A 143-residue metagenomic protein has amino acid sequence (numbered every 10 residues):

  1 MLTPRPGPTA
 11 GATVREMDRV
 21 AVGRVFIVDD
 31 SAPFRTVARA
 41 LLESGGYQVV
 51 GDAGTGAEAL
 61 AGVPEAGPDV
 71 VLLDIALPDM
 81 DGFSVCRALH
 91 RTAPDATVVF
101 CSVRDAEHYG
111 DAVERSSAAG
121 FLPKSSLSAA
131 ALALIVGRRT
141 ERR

Functional and structural regions predicted by a protein language model:
M1-R24, A129-R143: Non-catalytic signal-transmission and effector/linker regions of two-component phosphorelay proteins
A32-G51: Two-component/phosphorelay signaling modules centered on CheY-like receiver
T55-E58, D81-S84: Acidic catalytic/metal-coordinating carboxylates
A66-L72, L77: Active-site beta3 strand of CheY-like receiver
P78, A106: The feature encodes the CheY-like receiver
G82, V113-G120: As written
F83-P94: Short amphipathic alpha-helix used as the core "switch/output" element in two-component signaling
